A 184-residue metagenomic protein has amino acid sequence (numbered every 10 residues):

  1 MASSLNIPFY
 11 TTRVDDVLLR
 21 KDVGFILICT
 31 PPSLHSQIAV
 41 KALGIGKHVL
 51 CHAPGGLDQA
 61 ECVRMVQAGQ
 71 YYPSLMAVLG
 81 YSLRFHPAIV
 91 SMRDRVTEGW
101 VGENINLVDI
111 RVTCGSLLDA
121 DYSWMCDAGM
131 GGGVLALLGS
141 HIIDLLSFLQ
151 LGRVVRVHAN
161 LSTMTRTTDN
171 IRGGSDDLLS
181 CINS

Functional and structural regions predicted by a protein language model:
M1-S3: NAD(P)-binding Rossmann-fold cofactor-contacting core
N6-V14: Conserved SAM-binding strand-loop segment of SAM-dependent methyltransferases
P8, G24, N106: Conserved acidic residues
T11-T12, C51, L79, H158-L161: Short loop/edge segments at beta-strand edges and connector loops that shape dinucleotide/nucleotide cofactor-binding
V14, L18-I26: A broad helix-preferring feature
G24-F25, P31-P32, S36-R84: Beta-strand-loop-alpha-helix segment that lines the small-molecule cofactor/substrate pocket of alpha/beta enzymes
L75, L83-R172: Predominantly a Rossmann-like dinucleotide-binding segment in NAD(P)-dependent oxidoreductases
G173-D176, C181-S184: Active-site beta-strand termini and strand-to-loop segments that position acidic
